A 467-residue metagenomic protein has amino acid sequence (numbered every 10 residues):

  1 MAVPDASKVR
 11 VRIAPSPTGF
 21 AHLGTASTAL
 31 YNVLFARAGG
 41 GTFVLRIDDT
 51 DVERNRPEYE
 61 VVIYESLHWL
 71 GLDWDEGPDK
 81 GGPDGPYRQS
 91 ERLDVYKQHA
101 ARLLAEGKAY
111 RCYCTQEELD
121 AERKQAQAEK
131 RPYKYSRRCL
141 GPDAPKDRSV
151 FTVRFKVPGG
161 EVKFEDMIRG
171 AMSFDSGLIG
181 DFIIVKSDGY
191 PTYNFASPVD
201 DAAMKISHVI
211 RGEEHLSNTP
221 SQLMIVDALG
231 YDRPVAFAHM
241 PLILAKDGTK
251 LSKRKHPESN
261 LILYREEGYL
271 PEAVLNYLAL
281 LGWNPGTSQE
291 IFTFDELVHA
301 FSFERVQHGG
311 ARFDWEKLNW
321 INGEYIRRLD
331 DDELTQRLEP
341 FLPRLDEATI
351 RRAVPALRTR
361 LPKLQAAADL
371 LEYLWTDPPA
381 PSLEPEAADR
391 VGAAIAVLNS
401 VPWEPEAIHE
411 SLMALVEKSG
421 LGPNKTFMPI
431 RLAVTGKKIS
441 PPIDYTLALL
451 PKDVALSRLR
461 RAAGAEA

Functional and structural regions predicted by a protein language model:
A2-Q127, N218-D232: N-terminal Rossmann-like or analogous alpha/beta NTP/dinucleotide-binding catalytic cores that position adenine
A6-R12, H256, D295-S302, Q336-P340 (+1 more regions): Short amphipathic alpha-helical segments and their helix-coil junctions
V11-P17, L45-D49, M204-V209, S259 (+2 more regions): Glycine- and acidic
N32, I63, L103, G107 (+8 more regions): Residue-level signal for inorganic ion chemistry
V52, L229-D232, A236-P381, T435-A467: Catalytic adenosine-cofactor/nucleotide-binding cores of aminoacyl-tRNA synthetases and other
Y110-H239, L244-L251, N260, Y264 (+1 more regions): Active-site cores that bind ATP or allylic diphosphates and position pyrophosphate for catalysis
P385-V434: C-terminal accessory/binding modules appended to enzymatic or scaffolding proteins
